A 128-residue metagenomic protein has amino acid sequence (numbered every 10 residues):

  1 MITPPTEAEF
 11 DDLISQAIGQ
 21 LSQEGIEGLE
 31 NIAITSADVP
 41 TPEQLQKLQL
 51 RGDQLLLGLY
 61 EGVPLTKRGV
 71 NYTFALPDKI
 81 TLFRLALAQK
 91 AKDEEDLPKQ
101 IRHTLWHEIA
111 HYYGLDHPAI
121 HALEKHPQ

Functional and structural regions predicted by a protein language model:
M1-I2, H107: Charged, low-complexity surface segments at secondary-structure and domain boundaries
I2-G52, E61-Y72, L76, E124: An acidic/histidine-cluster motif and surrounding catalytic segment that typifies divalent-metal-assisted enzyme active
D11-I14, P98, R102, W106: Hydrophobic face of alpha-helices
Q20, E24, T104, E108 (+1 more regions): Short alpha-helical functional segments enriched in proximate histidine and acidic residues
G52-P98, R102, Y112-H126: Active-site scaffold of zinc-dependent metalloenzymes
